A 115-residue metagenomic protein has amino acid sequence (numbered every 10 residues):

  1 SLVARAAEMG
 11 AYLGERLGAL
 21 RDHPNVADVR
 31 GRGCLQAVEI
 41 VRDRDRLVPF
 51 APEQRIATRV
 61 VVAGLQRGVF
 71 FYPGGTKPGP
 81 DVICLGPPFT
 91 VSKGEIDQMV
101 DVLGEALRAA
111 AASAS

Functional and structural regions predicted by a protein language model:
S1-S115: Conserved N-terminal phosphate-binding loop of PLP-dependent enzymes in the Aspartate aminotransferase
